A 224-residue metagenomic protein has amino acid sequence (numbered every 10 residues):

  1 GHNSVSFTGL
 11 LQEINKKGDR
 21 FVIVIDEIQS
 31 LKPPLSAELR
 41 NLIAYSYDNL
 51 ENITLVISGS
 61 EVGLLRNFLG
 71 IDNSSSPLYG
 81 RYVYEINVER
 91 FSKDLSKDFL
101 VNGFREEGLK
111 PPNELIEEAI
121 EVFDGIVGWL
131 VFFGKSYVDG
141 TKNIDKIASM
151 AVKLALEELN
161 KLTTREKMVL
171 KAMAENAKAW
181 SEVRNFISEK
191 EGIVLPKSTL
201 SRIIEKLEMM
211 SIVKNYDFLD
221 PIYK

Functional and structural regions predicted by a protein language model:
H2-G63, G70: Conserved Walker B catalytic segment
L11, I120-V138, L170, A174 (+3 more regions): Short, amphipathic alpha-helical segments that act as regulatory/interfacial helices in nucleotide-processing proteins
E51-I53, Y79-Y84, R165: Short glycine-/polar-rich loops that comprise or flank the Walker A/P-loop and associated switch/sensor motifs
F68-E121: Helix-loop-helix "sensor" segment of P-loop NTPases
R81, V88, S96, L109 (+3 more regions): A generic "structured core" feature
V101-L156, T164: Amphipathic alpha-helical "lid/sensor" segments that cap RecA-like P-loop NTPase cores
K161-K224: C-terminal leucine-rich, beta-strand-based interaction scaffolds used for sensing/assembly
